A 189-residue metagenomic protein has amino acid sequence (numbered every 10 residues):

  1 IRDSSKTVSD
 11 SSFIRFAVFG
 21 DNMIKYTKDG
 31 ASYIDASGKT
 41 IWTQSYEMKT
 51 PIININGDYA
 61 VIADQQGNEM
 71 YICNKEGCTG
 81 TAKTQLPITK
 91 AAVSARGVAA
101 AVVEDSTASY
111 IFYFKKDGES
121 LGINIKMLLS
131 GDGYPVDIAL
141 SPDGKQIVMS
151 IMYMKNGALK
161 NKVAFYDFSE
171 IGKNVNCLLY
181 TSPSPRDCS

Functional and structural regions predicted by a protein language model:
R2-T7, K39-Q44, G77-K83, L121-L128 (+1 more regions): A short beta-strand motif characteristic of beta-propeller blades
S4-D29, S45-I52: Beta-strand-rich domains and repeat architectures in extracellular enzymes and scaffolds, especially beta-propellers
R15-Y26, D58-D64, G97-E104, K145-I151 (+1 more regions): Short beta-strand elements that form the blades of beta-propeller/WD-repeat-like and other beta-sheet-rich scaffold
S37-P87: Structured, soluble extracytoplasmic/luminal domains of envelope-associated proteins
E69-Y71, A108-F112, N156-F165: Structural motif
Y180-S189: Single conserved hydrophobic/aromatic residue that forms the stacking wall/gate of nucleotide- or nucleobase-binding
